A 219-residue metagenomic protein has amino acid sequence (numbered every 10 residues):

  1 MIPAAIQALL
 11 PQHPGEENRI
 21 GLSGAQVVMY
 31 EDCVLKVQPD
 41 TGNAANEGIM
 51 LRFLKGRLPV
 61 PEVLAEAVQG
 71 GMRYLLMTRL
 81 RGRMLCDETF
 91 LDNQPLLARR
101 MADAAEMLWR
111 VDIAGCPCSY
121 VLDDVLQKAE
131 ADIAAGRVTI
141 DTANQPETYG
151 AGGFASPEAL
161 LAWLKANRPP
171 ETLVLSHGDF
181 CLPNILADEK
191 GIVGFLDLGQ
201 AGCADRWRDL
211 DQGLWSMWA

Functional and structural regions predicted by a protein language model:
I2-Q7, M107-H177: An alpha-helical support segment within catalytic cores of ATP-dependent transferases
L10-N18: Conserved N-terminal boundary motif of the eukaryotic protein kinase catalytic domain
E17-V121, P170: ATP-binding pocket architecture of kinase catalytic cores
I49-F53, R100-M107, D124, K128 (+4 more regions): Alpha-helical elements of Rossmann-like donor-binding domains used by nucleotide-donor carbohydrate transfer enzymes
L97-R100, G153, R206: An acidic site on a long C-lobe helix of protein kinase domains
P170-S176, D188-A219: Active-site Asp-x-Gly
F180: Hydrophobic HxD+1 residue recognition
P183-A187: Hydrophobic residue at the +6 position relative to the catalytic HRD Asp in the kinase catalytic loop
